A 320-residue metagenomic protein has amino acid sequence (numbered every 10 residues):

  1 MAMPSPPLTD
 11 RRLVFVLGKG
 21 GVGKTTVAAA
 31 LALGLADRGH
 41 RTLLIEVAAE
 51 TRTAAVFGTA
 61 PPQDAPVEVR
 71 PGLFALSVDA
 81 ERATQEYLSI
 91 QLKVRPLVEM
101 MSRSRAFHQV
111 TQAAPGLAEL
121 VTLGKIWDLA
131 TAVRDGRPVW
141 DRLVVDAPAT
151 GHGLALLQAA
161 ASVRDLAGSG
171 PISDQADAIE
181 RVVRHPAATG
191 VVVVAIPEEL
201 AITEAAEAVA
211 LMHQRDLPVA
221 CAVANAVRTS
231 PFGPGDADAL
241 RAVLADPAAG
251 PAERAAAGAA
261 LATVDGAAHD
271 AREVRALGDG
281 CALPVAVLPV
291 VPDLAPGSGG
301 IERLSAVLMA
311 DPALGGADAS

Functional and structural regions predicted by a protein language model:
A2-P6, V22, T26-A30, D37-R38 (+4 more regions): Conserved catalytic-core segment of NTP-binding enzymes
K19: P-loop (Walker A) phosphate-binding loop of NTP-binding proteins
L33-R103: N-terminal phosphate/diphosphate-binding loop that engages ATP/GTP or pyrophosphate donors across diverse enzyme folds
E81-Q85, Q109-A118, V163-P171: Flexible beta-alpha connector loops of hexameric P-loop NTPases
L88-V94, P234-A242, G299-L308: Short, surface-exposed amphipathic charged segments that create phosphate/polyanion-binding patches used for binding
S89-A130: ATP-hydrolysis module of ASCE/P-loop NTPase motor domains, specifically the Walker B Asp-Glu catalytic pair
G280-S320: NTP-binding/hydrolysis catalytic cores, primarily Walker-type P-loop NTPases
